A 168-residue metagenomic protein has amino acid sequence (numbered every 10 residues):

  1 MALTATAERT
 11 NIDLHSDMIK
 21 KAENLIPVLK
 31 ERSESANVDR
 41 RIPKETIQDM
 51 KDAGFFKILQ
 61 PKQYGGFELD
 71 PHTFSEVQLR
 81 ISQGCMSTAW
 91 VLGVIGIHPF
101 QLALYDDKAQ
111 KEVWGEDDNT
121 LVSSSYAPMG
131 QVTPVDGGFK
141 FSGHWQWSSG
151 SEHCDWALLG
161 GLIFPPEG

Functional and structural regions predicted by a protein language model:
M1-K20, N24: Basic/polar N-terminal segments that are highly enriched at the extreme N-terminus, encompassing both cleavable
D13-H15, E34, D117-T120: Intrinsically disordered, low-complexity segments enriched in polar/charged residues with Gly/Pro, especially when
H15-D17, E76, L162: Short N-terminal signal/transit or membrane-insertion segments and the immediately adjacent low-complexity/disordered
M18-K21, L25, I42, T46 (+1 more regions): General structural feature for long, well-ordered alpha-helical segments within catalytic domains of soluble enzymes
L25-S33: N-terminal capping segment at the start of a domain
K44-D52, F56-D155, F164-E167: Glycine-rich flavin
L158-L159: Extended active-site and interfacial segments that coordinate phosphate-rich ligands in large catalytic machineries
